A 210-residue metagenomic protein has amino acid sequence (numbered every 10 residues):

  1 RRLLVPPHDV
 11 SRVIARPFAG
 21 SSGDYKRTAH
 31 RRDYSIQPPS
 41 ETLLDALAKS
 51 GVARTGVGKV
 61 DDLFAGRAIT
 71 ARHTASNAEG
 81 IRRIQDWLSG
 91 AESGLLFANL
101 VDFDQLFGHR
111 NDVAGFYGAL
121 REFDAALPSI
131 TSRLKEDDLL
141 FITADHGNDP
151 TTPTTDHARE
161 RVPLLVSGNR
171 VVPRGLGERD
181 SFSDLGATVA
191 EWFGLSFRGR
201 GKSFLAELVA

Functional and structural regions predicted by a protein language model:
R1-A210: Feature captures the catalytic ectodomains and active-site-proximal regions of enzymes that hydrolyze or transfer
